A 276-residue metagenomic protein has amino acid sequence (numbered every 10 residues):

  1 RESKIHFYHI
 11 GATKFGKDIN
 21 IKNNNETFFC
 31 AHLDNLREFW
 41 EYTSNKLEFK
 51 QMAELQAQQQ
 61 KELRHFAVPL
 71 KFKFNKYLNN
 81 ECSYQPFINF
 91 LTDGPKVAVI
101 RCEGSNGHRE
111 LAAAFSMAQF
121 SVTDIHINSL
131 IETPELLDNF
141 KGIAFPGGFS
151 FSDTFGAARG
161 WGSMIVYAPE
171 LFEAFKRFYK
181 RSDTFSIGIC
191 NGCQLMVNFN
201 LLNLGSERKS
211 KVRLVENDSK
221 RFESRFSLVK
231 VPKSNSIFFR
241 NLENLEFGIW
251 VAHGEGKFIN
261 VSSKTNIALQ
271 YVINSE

Functional and structural regions predicted by a protein language model:
E2-K96, G104: Intein/HINT protein-splicing elements and their conserved insertion hotspots or analogous self-processing inserts
E2-N25, T123-S129, K211-K220, A268-Q270: Beta-strand->loop->alpha-helix junctions that form or flank phosphate-binding loops in nucleotide-handling enzymes
I10, T133-E135, F172, K176-R177 (+1 more regions): Amide-donor transfer/coupling interface in amidating biosynthetic enzymes
R109-D124: Short helix-loop-beta junction
E135-A144: Short acidic/histidine-rich motifs immediately flanking catalytic phosphotransfer sites in two-component signaling
F149-S236: Cysteine-nucleophile active-site neighborhood
